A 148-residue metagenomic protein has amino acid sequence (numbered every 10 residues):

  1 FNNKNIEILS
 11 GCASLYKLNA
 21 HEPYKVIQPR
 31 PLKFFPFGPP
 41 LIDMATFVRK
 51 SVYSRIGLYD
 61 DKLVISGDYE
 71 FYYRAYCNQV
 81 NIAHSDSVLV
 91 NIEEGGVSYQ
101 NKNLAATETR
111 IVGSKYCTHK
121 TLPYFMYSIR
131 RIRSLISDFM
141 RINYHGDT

Functional and structural regions predicted by a protein language model:
F1-P23: Conserved donor NDP-sugar-binding/catalytic core segment of glycosyltransferases
L9-A13, S85, I92: Short glycine/serine/threonine-enriched helix-capping/active-site loop that flanks the nucleotide-sugar donor pocket
L15-N19, N91, S98: Feature marks short, surface-exposed loop/turn motifs that line or immediately flank catalytic pockets and channel
Y16-P23, P29-S51, R55, E70: A recurrent flexible, glycine/aromatic-enriched loop bordering the glycosyltransferase active site that acts as
L32-K33, F37-G38, G96-A105: Accessory recognition modules or surfaces
P40, T46, V52-G57, K62-N91: A short, conserved alpha-helix in the catalytic core of glycosyltransferases
V88, I92, Y99-Y124: Catalytic core of nucleotide-sugar-dependent glycosyltransferases
S114-T148: Membrane-proximal basic amphipathic "stem/tether" segments
